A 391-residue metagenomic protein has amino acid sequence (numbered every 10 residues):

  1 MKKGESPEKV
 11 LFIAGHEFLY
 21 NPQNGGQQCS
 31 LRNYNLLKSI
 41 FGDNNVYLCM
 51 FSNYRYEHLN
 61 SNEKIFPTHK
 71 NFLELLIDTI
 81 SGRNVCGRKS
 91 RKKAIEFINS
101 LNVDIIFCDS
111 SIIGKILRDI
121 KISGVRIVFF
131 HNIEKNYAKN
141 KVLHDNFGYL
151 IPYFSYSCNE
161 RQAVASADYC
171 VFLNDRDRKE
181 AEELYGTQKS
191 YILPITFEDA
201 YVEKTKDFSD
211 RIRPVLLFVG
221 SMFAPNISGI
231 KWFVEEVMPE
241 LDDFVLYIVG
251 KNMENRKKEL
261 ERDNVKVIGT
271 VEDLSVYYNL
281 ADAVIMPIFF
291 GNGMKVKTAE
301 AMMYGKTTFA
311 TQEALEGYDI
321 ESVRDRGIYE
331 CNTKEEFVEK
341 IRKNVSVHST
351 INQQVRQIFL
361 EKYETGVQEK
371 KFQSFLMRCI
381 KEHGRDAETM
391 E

Functional and structural regions predicted by a protein language model:
M1-E57, L101: N-terminal subdomain of nucleotide-sugar transferases
C29-S30, P194-E261, V267, V271-E272: Conserved catalytic-core segment of nucleotide-activated headgroup transferases in glycan assembly
N35, K92-E96, E134, Y149-C170: Membrane-proximal helix-turn-helix segments that form the acceptor-binding/catalytic region of lipid-linked
K70-R83, I127-C158: Acceptor-binding helix/loop patch of EC 2.4 sugar-transfer enzymes, predominantly nucleotide-sugar-dependent
R161, A165-E203: Donor nucleotide-sugar binding/catalytic pocket of nucleotide-sugar-dependent glycosyltransferases
D168, N279-G293, Y304-K306: Acidic donor-binding loop of glycosyltransferase active sites
K297-M303, T307-Q312: Short hydrophobic beta-strand element within catalytic cores of glycosyltransferases and related nucleotide-activated
S346-K381: A charged, aromatic-enriched C-terminal amphipathic alpha-helix characteristic of glycosyltransferases across folds
